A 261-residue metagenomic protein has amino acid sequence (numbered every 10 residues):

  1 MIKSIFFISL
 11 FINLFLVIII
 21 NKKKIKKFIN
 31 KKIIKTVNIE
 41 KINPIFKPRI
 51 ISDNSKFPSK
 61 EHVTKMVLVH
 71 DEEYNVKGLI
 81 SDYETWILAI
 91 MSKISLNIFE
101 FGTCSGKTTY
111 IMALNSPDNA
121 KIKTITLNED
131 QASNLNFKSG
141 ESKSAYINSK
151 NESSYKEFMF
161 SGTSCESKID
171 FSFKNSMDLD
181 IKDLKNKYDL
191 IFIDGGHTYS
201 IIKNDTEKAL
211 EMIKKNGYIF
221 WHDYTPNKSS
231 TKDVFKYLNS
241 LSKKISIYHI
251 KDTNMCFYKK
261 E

Functional and structural regions predicted by a protein language model:
M1-E72: Membrane-proximal basic amphipathic "stem/tether" segments
V63-L79, T85-E261: S-adenosylmethionine/decaboxylated-SAM
